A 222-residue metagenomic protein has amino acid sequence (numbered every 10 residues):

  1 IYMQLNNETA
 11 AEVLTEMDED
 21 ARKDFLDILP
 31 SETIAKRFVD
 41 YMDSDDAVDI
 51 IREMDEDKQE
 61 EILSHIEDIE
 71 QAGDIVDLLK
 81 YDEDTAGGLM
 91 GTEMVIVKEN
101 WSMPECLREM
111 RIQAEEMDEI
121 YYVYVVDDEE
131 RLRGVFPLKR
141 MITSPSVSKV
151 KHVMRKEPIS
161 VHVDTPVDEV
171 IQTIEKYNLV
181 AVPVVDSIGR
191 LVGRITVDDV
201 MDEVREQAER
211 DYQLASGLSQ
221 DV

Functional and structural regions predicted by a protein language model:
I1-L218: Hydrophobic packing positions in regular secondary-structure scaffolds
V222: Conserved structured catalytic cores and adjacent interaction surfaces of nucleotide-binding/hydrolyzing enzymes
